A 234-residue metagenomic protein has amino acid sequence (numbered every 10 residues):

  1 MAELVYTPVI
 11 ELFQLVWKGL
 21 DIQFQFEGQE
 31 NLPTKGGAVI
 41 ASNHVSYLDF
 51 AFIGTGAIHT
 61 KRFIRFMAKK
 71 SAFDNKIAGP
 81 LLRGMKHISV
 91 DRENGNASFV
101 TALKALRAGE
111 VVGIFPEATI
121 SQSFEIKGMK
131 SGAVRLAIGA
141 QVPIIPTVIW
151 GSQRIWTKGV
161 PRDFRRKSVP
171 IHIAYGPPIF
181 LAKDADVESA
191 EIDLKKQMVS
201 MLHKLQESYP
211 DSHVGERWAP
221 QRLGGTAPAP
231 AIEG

Functional and structural regions predicted by a protein language model:
M1-K18, Q23-T34, K104-R107, R166 (+2 more regions): Membrane-interfacial terminal anchoring regions of lipid-handling membrane enzymes
P33-N94: Catalytic core of membrane glycerolipid acyltransferases/transacylases, capturing the structured, soluble-facing
G56, L81, K104, R135-G139: Hydrophobic/aromatic ligand-binding patch that stacks against planar heteroaromatic rings of cofactors or nucleotides
H87-E93, A97-G109: Helix-adjacent hinge/juxtasegments
A105-A133: Catalytic-site beta-strand/loop segments enriched in glycine and acidic/polar residues
F124-D186, P220-Q221, P228-A229: A cross-family acyltransferase "interaction/gating" segment
